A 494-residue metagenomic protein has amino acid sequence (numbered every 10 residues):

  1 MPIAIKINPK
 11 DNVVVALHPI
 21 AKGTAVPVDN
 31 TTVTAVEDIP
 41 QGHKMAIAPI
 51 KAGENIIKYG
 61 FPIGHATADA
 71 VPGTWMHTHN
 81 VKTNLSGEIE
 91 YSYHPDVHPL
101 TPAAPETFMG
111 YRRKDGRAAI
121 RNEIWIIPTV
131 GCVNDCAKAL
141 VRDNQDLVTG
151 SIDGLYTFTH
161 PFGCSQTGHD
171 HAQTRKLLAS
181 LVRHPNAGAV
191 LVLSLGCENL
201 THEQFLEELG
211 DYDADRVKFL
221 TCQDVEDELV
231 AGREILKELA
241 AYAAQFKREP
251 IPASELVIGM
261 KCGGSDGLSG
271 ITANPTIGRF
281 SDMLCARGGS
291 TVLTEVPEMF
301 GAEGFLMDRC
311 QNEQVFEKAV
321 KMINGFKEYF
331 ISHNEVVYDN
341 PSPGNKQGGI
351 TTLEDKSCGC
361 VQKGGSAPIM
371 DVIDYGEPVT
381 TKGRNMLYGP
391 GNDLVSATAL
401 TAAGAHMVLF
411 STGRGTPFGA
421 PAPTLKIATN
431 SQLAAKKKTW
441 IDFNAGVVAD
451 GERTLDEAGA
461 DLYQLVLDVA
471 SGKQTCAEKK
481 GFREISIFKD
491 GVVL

Functional and structural regions predicted by a protein language model:
M1-M407, R414-L494: Metallocofactor- and cofactor-centric catalytic cores in central/energy metabolism, strongly enriched
